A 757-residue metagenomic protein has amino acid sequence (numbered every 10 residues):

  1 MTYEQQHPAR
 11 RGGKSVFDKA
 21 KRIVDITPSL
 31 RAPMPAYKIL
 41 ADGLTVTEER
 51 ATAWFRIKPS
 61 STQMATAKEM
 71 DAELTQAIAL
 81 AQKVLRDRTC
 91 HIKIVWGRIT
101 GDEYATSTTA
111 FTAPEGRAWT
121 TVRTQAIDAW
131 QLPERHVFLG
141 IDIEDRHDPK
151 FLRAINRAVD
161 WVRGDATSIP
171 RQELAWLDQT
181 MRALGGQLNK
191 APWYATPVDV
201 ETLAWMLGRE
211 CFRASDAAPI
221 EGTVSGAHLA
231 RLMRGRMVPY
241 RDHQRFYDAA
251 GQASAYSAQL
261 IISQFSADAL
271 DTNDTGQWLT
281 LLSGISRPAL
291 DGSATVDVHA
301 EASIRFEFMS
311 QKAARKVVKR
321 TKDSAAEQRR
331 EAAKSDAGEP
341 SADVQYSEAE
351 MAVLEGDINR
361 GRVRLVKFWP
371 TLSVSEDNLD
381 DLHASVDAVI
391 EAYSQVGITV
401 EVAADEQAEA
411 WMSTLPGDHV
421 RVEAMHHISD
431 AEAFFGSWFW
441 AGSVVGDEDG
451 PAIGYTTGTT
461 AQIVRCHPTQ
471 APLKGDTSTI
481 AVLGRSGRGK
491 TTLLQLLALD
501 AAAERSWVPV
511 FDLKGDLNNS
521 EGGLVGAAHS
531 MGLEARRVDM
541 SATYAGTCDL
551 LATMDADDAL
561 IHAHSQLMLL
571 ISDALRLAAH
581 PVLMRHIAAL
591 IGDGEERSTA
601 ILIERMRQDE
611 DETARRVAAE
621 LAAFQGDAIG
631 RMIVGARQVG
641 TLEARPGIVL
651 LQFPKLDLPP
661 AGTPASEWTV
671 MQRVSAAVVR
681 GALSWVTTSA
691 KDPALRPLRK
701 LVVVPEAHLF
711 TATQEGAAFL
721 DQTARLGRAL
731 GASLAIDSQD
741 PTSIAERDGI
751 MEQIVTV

Functional and structural regions predicted by a protein language model:
T2-M425: Extended, folded cores of ATP/NTP-driven motor/assembly subunits in large transport and secretion machines
W54, G140, A481, I648-Q652 (+2 more regions): Structural motif
S61-T62, A67-K68, K93-A110, Q125-W130 (+1 more regions): Switch/coupling segment of Walker-type NTPase motor domains
W119, T124-W176, L207, C211 (+5 more regions): Helical/strand "switch-coupling" subdomains that flank nucleotide/phosphate-binding cores, especially in P-loop NTPases
M425-G450: A contiguous, basic/glycine-rich beta-loop/short-helix subdomain that forms a polymer-engagement track
G442-Q470: N-terminal pre-Walker A segment at the start of P-loop NTPase domains
Q462, P468-R488, T492-A498, P509-E521 (+2 more regions): Conserved P-loop NTPase motor cores
E612-R680: Conserved P-loop NTPase mechanochemical-coupling segment
